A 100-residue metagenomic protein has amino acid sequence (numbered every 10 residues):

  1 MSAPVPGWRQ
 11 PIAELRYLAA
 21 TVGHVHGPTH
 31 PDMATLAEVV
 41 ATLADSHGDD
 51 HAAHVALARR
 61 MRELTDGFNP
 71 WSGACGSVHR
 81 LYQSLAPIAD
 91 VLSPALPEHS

Functional and structural regions predicted by a protein language model:
S2-V40: Short terminal alpha-helical segments
P4-I12, S46-H51, S72: Solvent-exposed, well-ordered amphipathic alpha-helical segments that flank/support binding or catalytic loops
L18, V22, R60-E63, A74: Alpha-helical protein-protein interaction elements
H24-H30, G48-H51, P70-C75: Charged, low-complexity interaction regions
M33-E38, V55-R59, C75-Q83: Short, charged, amphipathic alpha-helical segments
T35-D49, L85-I88: Short amphipathic alpha-helical patches
A41-N69, E98: Cationic, hydrophobic amphipathic alpha-helical membrane-interacting segments
E63-S100: Amphipathic alpha-helical binding modules
